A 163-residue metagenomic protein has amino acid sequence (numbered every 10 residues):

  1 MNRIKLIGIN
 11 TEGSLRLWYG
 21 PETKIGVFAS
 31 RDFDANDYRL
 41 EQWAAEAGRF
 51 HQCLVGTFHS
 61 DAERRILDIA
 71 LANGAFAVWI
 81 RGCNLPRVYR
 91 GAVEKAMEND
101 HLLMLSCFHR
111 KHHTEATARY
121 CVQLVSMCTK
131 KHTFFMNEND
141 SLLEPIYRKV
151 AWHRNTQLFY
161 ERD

Functional and structural regions predicted by a protein language model:
M1-D163: Glycine-biased, small-residue-rich flexible motifs in mid-sequence functional cores and linkers
